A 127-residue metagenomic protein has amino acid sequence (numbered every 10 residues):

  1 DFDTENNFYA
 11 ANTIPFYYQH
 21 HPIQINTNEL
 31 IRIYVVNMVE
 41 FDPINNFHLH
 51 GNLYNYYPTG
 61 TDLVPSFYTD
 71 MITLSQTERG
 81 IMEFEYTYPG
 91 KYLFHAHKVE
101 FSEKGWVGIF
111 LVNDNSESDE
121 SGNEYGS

Functional and structural regions predicted by a protein language model:
D1-S127: Copper-binding active sites and cupredoxin-like electron-transfer domains, recognizing His/Cys-rich ligand loops
